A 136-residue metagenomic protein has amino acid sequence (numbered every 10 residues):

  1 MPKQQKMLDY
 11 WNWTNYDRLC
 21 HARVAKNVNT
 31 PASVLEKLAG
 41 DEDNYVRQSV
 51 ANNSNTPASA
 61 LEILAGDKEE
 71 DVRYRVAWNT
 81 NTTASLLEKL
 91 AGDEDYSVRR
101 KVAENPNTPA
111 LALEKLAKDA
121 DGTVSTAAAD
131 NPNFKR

Functional and structural regions predicted by a protein language model:
M1-R136: Alpha-helical scaffold segments
